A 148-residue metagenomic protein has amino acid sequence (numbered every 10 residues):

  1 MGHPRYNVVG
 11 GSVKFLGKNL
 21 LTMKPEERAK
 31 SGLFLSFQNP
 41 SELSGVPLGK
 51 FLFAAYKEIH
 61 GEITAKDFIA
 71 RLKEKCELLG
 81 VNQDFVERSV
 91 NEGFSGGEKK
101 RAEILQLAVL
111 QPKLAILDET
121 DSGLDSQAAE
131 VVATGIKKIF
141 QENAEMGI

Functional and structural regions predicted by a protein language model:
S12-E27, N91: ABC ATPase NBD Q-loop/coupling interface
N39, G45-I59, R71: Q-loop/switch helix immediately C-terminal to the Walker
K66-F85, S89: Conserved ABC ATPase "signature" region
E103-I104: Hydrophobic anchor residue at the start of the ABC signature
L107-A108: ABC ATPase C-loop
Q111: Conserved catalytic motifs of ABC-family nucleotide-binding domains
I116-T120, Q127: Walker B catalytic motif
G135-I148: Conserved catalytic loops of ABC-family nucleotide-binding domains
